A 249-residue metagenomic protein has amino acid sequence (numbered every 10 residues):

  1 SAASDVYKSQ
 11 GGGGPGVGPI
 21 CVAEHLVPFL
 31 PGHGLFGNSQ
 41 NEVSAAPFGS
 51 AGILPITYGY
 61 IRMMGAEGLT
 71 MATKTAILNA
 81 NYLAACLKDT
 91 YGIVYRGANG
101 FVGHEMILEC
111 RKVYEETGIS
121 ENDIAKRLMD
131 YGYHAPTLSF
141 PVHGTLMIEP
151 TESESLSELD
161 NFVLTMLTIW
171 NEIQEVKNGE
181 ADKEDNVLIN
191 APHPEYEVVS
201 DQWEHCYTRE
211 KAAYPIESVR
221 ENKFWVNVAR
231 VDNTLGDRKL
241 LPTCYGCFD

Functional and structural regions predicted by a protein language model:
A2-Y7: Short, small-residue-biased leader/transition segments that mark boundaries at the very start of proteins
Q10-G11, V142: Short glycine-enriched loop/turn motifs at secondary-structure junctions
G11, P15-A84, K88: Mobile "lid/hinge" segments at catalytic clefts and subdomain interfaces of large enzymes
V43-S44, I61-D249: Non-catalytic terminal extensions of PLP-dependent enzymes
